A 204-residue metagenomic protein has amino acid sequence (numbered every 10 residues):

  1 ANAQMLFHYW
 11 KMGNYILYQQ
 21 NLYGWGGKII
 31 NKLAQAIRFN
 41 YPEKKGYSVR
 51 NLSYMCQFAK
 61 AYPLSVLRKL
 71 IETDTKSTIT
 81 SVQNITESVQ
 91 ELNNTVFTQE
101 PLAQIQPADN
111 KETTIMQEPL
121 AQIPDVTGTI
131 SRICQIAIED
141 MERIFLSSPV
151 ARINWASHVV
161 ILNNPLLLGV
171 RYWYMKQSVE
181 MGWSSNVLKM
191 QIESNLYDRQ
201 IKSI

Functional and structural regions predicted by a protein language model:
A1-I204: Basic, low-complexity intrinsically disordered segments
